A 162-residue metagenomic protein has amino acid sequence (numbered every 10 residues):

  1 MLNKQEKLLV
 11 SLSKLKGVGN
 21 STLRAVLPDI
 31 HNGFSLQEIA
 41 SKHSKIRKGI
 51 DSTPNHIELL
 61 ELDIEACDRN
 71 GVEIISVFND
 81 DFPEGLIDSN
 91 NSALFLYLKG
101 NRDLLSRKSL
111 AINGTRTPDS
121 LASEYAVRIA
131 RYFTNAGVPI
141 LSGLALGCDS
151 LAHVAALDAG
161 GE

Functional and structural regions predicted by a protein language model:
M1-R131: Short, positively charged patches
V72, L94, V138, G160-G161: A structural micro-motif
D103, A136-V138: Domain-scale detector for complete catalytic domains at protein termini or as standalone homologs
A130, P139-E162: Phosphate/pyrophosphate-binding betaalpha-module
